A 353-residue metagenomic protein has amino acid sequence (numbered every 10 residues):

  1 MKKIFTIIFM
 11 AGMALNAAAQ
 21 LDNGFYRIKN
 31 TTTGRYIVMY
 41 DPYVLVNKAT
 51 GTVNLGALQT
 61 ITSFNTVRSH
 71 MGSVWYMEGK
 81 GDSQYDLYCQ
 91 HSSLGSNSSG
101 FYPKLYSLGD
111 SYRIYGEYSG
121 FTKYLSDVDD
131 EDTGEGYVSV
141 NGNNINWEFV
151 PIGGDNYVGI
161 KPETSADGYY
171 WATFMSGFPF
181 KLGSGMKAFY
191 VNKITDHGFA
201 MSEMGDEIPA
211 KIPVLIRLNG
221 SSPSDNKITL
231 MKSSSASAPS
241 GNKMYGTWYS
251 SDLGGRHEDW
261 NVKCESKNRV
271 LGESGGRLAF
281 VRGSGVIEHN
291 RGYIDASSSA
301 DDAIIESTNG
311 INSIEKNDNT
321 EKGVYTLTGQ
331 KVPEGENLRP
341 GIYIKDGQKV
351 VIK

Functional and structural regions predicted by a protein language model:
M1-I4, K353: Positively charged n-region of N-terminal signal peptides that target proteins for export
F9-A18: Hydrophobic h-region of N-terminal signal peptides that target proteins for export in Gram-negative bacteria
L15, T308-K353: C-terminal outer-membrane/trafficking sorting elements
Q20-A49, S63-E131, V140-N156: Extracellular glycan-recognition/adhesion modules and their associated mucin-like linkers
L21, E148-L182, G205-I311, K353: A short, polar beta-strand/turn micro-motif
K29-G34, D41, G81, C89-S93 (+8 more regions): Short, flexible beta-strand-to-coil junctions
N54, Q59-I61, N65-V67, G72 (+4 more regions): Self-processing/autoproteolytic domain segments and adjacent N-terminal interaction modules in large, modular
